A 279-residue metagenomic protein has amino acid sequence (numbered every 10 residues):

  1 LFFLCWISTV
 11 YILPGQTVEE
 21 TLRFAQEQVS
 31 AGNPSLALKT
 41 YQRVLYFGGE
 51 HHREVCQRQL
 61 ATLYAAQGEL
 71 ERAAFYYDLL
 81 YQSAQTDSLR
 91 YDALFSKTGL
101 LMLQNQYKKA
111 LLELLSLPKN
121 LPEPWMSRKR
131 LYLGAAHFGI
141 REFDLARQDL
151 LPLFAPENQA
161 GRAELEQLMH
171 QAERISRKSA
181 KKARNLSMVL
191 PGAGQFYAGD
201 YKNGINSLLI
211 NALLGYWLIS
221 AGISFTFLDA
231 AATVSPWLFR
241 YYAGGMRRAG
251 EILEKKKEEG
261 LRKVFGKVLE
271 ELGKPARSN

Functional and structural regions predicted by a protein language model:
L1-F2, Y46, E142, V264: Intrinsic disorder/low-structure terminal segments
F2-V10: Bacterial N-terminal signal peptides
I12-P14: Sec/Tat signal peptide C-region and signal peptidase I cleavage site
T17-E173: Alpha-helical protein-protein interaction scaffolds
V55, E69, L89-D92, G99 (+3 more regions): Hydrophobic alpha-helical membrane segments
